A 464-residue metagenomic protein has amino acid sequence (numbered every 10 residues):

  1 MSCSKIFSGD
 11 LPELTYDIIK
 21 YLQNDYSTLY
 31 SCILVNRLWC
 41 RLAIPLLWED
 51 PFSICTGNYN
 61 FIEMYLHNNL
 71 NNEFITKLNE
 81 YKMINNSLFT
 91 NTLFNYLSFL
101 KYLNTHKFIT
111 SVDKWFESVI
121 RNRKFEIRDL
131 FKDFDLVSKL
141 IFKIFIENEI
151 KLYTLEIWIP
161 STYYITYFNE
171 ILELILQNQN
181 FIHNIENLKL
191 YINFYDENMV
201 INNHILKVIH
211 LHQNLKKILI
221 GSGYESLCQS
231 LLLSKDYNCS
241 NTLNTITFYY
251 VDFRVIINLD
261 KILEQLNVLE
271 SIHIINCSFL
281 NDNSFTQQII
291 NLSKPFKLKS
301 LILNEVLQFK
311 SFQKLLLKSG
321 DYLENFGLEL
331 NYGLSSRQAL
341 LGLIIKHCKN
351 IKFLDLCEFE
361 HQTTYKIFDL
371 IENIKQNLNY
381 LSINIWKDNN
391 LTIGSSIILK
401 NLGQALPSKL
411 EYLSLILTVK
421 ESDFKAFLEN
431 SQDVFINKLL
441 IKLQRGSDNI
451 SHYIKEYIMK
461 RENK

Functional and structural regions predicted by a protein language model:
M1-S27, L38-K464: The conserved beta-strand core of Leucine-Rich Repeat
L29-I33: Short, solvent-exposed positions on alpha-helices
